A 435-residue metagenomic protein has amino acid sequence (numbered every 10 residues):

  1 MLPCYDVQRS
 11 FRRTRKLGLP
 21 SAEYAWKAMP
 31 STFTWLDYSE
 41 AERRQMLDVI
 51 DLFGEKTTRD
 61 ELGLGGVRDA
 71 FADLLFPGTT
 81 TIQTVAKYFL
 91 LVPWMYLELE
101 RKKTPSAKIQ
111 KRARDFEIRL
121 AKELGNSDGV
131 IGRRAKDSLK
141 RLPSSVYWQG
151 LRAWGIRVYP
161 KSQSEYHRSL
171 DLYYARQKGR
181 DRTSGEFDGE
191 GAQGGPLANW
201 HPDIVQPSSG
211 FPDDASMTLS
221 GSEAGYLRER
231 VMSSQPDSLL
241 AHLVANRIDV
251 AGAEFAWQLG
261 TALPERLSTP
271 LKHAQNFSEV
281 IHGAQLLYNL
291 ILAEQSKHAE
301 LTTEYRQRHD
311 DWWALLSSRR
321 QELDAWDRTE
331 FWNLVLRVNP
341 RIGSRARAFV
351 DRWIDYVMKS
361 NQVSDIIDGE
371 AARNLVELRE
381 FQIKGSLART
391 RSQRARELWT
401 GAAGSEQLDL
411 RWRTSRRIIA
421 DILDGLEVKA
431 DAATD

Functional and structural regions predicted by a protein language model:
R9-R15: Basic polycationic patches enriched in arginine
T14, A22-A25: Ala/Thr-enriched low-complexity intrinsically disordered regions
Y24-D435: Non-catalytic recognition/regulatory regions in large multidomain proteins
